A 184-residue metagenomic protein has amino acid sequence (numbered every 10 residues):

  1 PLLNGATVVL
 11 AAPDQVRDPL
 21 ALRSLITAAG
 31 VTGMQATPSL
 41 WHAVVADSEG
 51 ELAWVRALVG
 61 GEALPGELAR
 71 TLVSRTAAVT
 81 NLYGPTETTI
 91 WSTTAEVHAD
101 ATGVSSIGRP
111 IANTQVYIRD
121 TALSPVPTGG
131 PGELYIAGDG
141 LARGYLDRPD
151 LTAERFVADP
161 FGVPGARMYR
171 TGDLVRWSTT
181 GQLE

Functional and structural regions predicted by a protein language model:
L3-S106, N113-Q115, D120-P125, D150: Adenylate-forming
A78-N81, E96-E184: AMP-dependent adenylate-forming
